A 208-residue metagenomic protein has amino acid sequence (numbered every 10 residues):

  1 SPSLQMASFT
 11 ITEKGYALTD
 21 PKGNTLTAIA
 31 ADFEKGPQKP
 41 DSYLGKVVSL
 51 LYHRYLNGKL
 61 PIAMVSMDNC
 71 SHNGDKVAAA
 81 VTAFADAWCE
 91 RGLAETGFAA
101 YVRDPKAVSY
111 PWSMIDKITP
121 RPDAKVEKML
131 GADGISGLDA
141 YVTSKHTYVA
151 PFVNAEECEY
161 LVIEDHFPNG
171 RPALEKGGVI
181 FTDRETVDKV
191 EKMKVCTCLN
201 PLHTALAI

Functional and structural regions predicted by a protein language model:
S1-I208: Substrate/ligand-engaging "lid" and interaction regions
